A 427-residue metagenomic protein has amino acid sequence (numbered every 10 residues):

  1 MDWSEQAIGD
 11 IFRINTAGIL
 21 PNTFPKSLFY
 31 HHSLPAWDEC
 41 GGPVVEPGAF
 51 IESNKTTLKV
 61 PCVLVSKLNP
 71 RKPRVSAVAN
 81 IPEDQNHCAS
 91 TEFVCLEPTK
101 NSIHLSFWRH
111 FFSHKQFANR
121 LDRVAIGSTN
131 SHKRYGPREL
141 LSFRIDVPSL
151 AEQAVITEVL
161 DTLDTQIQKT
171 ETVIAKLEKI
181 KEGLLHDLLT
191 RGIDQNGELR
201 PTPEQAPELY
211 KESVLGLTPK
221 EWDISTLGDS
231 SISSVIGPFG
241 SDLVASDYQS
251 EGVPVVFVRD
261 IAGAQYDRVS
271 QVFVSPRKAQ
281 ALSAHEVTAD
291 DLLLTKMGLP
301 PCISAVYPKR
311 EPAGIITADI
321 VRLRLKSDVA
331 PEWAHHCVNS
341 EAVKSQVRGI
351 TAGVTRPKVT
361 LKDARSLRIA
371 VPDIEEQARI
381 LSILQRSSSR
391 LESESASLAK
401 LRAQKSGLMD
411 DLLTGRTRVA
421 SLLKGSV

Functional and structural regions predicted by a protein language model:
M1, N86-E92, G127-A151, S250 (+3 more regions): A short glycine-rich beta-alpha junction/loop motif
M1-D2, P148-T202, S366-V427: Amphipathic alpha-helical coiled-coil/heptad-repeat segments
M1-I19, L150, E208-F239, S366 (+2 more regions): Non-catalytic DNA-recognition/assembly elements of restriction-modification systems
G9-L20, H32-V63, Y210-S213, G228-A245 (+1 more regions): Sequence-specific dsDNA recognition surfaces
P21-F29, R123-A125, L199-E204, S241-D247 (+2 more regions): Short coil/turn segments at secondary-structure boundaries
S53-K115, F257-V258, F273-N339: A short beta-sheet element
N196, P201, L217-K220, T226-Y266 (+2 more regions): Extended, non-catalytic scaffold segments that flank or surround catalytic motifs
